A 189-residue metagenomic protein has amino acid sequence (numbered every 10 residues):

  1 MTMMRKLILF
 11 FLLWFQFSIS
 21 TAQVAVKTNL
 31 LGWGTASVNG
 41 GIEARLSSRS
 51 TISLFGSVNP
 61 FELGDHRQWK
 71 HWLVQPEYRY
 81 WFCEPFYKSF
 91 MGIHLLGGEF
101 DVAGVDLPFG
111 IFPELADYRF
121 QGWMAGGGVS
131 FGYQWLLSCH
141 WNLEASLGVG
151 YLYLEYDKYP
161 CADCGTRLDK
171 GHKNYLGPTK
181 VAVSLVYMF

Functional and structural regions predicted by a protein language model:
M1-M4: N-terminal secretory signal peptides that target proteins for export/translocation
K6-Q16: Sec-dependent N-terminal signal peptides
S18-A22: Sec/Tat signal peptide C-region and signal peptidase I cleavage site
Q23-L31: Cleaved targeting-peptide boundary
T35-N39: Short N-terminal binding/cap micro-motifs at the start of the first secondary-structure element
G40, G104-D106, Y156-P160: Short aromatic-enriched loop/helix-cap "lid" or pocket-rim segments at secondary-structure transitions that line
A44-A145, A182-Y187: Gram-negative (and chloroplast) outer-membrane scaffold detector with strong preference for beta-barrel transmembrane
S138-F189: Predominantly the C-terminal beta-signal and adjacent terminal strand-loop region of outer-membrane beta-barrel
